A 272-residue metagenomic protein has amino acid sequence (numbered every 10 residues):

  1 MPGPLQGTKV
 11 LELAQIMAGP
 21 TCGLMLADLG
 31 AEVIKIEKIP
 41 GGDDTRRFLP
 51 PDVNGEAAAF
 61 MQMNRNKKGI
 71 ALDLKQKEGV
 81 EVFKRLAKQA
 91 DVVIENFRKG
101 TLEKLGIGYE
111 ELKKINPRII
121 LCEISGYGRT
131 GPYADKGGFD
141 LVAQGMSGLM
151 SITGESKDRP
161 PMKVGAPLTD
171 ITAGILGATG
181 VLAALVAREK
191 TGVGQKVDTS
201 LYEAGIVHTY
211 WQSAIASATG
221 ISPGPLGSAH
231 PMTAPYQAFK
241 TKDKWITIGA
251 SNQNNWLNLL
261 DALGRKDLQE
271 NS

Functional and structural regions predicted by a protein language model:
M1-K190: N-terminal helix-loop segment corresponding to the beta1-alpha1 unit of nucleotide/adenylate-binding folds
P40, Y127-G128, L201-I206, D243 (+1 more regions): Glycine-rich beta-alpha junction loops
D43-T45, S217-P223: Short Pro/Gly-enriched beta-strand edge/turn motifs at strand-loop
P51, F60, L226-P231, Y236-Q237: Short Gly/Pro-enriched turn/cap motifs at secondary-structure boundaries
D73, E95, T199, I248-A250: Active-site-adjacent beta-strand anchor residues
R129, D158-L168, E189-G205, I221-P231 (+1 more regions): Conserved Rossmann-fold dehydrogenase catalytic segment
G174-G194, V207-T219, L260-N271: Oxidoreductase and adenylate-handling cofactor-binding alpha/beta cores
A234-S272: Aromatic-enriched alpha-helical interface/lid elements that frame and gate functional surfaces
